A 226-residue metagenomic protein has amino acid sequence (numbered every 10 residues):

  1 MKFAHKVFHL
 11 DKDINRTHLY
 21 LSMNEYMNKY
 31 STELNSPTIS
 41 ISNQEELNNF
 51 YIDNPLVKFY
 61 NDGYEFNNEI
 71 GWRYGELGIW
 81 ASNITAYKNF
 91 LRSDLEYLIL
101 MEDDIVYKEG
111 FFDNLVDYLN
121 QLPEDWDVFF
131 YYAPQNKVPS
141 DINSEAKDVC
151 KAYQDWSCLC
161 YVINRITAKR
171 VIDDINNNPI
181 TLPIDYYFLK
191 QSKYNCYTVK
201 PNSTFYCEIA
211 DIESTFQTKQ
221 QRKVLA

Functional and structural regions predicted by a protein language model:
M1-M101, I105-A226: An acidic/histidine-cluster motif and surrounding catalytic segment that typifies divalent-metal-assisted enzyme active
